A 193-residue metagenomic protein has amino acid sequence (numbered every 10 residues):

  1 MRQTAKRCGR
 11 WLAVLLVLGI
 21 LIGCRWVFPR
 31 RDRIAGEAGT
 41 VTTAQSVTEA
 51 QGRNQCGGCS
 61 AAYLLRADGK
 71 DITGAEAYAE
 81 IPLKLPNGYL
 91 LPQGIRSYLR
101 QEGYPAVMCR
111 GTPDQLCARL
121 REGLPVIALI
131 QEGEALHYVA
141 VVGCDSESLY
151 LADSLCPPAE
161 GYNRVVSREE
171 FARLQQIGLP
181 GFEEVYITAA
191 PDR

Functional and structural regions predicted by a protein language model:
M1-V17: N-terminal Sec-pathway targeting helices
W11, R25-F28, L85, R100 (+3 more regions): Noncatalytic regulatory segments and standalone regulatory/sensor domains
L18-W26: Hydrophobic alpha-helical membrane-insertion segments, chiefly the h-region of N-terminal signal peptides
F28-M108, D192: Cysteine-nucleophile protease catalytic domains, especially the papain-like/related folds used in DUB/UBL proteases
S60, R110-P113, E132-E134, G143-D145 (+1 more regions): A mature extracytoplasmic/lumenal domain signature
I95-V139: ...with weaker cross-activation on analogous glycine-rich loops/strands in unrelated enzymes
